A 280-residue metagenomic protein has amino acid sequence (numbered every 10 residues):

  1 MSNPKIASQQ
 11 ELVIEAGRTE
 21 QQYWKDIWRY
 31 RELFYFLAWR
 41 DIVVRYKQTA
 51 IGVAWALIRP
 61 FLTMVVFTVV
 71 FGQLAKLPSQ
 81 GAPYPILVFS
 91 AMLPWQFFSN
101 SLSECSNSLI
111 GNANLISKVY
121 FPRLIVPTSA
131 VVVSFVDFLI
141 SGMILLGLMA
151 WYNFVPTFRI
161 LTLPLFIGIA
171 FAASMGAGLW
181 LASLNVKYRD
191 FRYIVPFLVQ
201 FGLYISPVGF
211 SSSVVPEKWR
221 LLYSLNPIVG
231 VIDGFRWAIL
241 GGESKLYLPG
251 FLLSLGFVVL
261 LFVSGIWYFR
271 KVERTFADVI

Functional and structural regions predicted by a protein language model:
M1-I280: Hydrophobic transmembrane alpha-helices and immediately adjacent juxtamembrane helices of multi-pass inner-membrane
